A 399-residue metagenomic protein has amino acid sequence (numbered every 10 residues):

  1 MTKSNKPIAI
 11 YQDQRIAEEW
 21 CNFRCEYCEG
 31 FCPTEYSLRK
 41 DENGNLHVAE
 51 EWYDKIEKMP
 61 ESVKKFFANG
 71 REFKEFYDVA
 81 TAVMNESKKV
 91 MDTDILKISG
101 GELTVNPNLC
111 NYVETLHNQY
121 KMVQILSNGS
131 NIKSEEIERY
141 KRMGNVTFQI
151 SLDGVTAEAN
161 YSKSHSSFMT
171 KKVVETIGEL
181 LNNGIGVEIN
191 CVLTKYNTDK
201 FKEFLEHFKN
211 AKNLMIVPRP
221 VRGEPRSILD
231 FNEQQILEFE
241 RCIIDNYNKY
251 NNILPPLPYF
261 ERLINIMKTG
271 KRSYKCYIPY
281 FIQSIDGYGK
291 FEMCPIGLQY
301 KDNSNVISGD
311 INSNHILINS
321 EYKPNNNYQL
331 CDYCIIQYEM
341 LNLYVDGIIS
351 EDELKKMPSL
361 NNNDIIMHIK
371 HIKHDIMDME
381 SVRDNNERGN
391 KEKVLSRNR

Functional and structural regions predicted by a protein language model:
M1-D13, F31-K64, K290-R399: Flexible mid-to-C-terminal extensions adjoining Fe-S/redox cofactors in radical SAM and related proteins
M1-G144, D364, D375: Conserved alpha-helical substructure of the radical SAM core
Q14, E18-C21, T269, G287 (+1 more regions): Residue-level signal for mature regions of secreted extracellular proteins and peptides
W20, R24, K275, L330: The −1 position to Zn-ligating cysteines in a subset of zinc-ribbon hairpins
N22, N128, N145, N190 (+2 more regions): Asparagine-centered polar/low-complexity signal
Y36-N45, W52-K58, K64-F76, K88 (+3 more regions): Radical SAM enzyme [4Fe-4S]-AdoMet core and its adjacent flexible, acidic and glycine-rich loops/tails across
L96, V123-I125, F148, V187-I189 (+1 more regions): Hydrophobic/aromatic residues located in beta-strands of well-ordered beta-sheets within soluble catalytic
V105-N106, K133, T194-T198, Y300-K301 (+2 more regions): Alpha-helix N-cap/loop-to-helix initiation residues
